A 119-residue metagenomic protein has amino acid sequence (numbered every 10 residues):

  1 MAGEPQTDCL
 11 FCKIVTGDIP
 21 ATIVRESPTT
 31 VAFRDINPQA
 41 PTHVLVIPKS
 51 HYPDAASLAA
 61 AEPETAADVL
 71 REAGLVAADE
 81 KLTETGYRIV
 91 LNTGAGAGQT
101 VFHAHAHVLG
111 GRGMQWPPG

Functional and structural regions predicted by a protein language model:
M1-G119: HIT superfamily nucleotide-processing domains
